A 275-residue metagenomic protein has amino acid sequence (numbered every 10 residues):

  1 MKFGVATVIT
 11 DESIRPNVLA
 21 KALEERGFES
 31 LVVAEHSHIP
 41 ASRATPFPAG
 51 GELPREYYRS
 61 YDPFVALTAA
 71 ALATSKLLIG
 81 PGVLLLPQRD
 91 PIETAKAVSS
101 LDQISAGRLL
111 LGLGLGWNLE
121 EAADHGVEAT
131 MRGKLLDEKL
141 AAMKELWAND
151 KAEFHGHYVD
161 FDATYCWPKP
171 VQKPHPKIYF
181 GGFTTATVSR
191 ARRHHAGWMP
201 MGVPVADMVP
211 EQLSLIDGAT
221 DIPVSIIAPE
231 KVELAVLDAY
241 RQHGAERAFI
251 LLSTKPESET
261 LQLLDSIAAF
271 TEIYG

Functional and structural regions predicted by a protein language model:
M1-G275: Active-site-adjacent structural elements that line small-molecule/cofactor binding pockets in enzymes
